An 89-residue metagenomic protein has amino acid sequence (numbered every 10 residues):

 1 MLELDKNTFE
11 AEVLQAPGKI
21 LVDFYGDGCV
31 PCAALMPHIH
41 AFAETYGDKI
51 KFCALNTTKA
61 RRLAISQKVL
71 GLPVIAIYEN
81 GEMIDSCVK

Functional and structural regions predicted by a protein language model:
L2-D5, F24, M36-A43, G47-R62: Thiol-based oxidoreductase modules, predominantly thioredoxin-like and allied folds used for disulfide exchange
L2-K19: A short beta-strand-turn-helix
E10-E12, A60-L63: Short loop/turn elements that flank and shape the SAM/SAH-binding pocket of Class I
K19-I20, P73: Alpha/beta-hydrolase fold active-site loops
Y25-G28, G71: Short pre-active-site segment immediately N-terminal to redox-active cysteine/selenocysteine motifs in thiol-based
G28-L35: Short, thiol/selenol-centered motifs that function as redox-active sites or metal-ligating centers
V30, A43, S66-V69: ABC family nucleotide-binding domain
G71-K89: Non-catalytic, surface beta->alpha helical segment in thiol-disulfide oxidoreductase systems
